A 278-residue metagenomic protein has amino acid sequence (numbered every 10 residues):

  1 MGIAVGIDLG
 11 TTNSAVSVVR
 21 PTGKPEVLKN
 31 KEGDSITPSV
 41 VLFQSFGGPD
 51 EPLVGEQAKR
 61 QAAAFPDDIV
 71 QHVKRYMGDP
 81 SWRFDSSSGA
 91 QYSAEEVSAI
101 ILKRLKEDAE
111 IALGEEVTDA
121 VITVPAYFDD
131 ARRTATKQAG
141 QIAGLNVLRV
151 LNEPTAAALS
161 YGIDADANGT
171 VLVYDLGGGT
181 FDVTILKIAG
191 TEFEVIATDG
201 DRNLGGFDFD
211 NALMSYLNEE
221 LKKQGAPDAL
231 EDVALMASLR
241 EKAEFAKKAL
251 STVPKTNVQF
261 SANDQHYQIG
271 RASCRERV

Functional and structural regions predicted by a protein language model:
M1-Y76, R83-Q91, I100, E107-R277: Oxyanion-binding/catalytic loops of NTP- or PPi-dependent enzymes
